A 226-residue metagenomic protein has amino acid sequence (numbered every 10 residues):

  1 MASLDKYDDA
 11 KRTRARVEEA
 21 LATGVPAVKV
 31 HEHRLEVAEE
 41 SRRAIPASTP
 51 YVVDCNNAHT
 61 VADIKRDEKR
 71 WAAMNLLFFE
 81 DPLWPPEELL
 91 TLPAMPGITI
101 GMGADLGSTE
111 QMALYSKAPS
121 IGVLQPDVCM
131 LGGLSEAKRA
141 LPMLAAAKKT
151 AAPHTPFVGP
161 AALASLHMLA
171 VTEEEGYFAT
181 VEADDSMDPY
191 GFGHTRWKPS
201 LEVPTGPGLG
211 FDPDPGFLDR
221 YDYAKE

Functional and structural regions predicted by a protein language model:
M1-M95: Metal-dependent enolase-superfamily TIM-barrel catalytic cores that perform enediolate-based chemistry
I45, T49, L169-E173, K225: Structural signal for hydrophobic packing residues in well-ordered secondary-structure cores of soluble enzyme domains
N75, W84-T99, G103-S200, P204: Shared catalytic-loop signature of beta/alpha-barrel
P213: Substrate-binding and catalytic surfaces of secreted/luminal carbohydrate-active proteins
L218-E226: Active-site microenvironment of metallo-dependent hydrolases
